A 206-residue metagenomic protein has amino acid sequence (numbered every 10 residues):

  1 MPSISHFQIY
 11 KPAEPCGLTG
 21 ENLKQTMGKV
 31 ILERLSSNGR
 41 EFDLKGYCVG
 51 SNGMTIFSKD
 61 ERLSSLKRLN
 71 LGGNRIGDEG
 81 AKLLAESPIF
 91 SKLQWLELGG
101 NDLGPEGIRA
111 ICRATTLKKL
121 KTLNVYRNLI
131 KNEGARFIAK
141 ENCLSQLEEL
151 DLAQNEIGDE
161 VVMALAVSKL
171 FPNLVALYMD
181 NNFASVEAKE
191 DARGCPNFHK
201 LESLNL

Functional and structural regions predicted by a protein language model:
P2-A85, W95, G99: LRR N-terminal entry segment and analogous cap-like coil->beta motifs
G20-Q25, Y47-T55, R75-K82, D102-R109 (+3 more regions): Short, solvent-exposed loop/turn at the beta-strand->alpha-helix junction within individual leucine-rich repeat
M27-R34, G53-M54, S58-E61, G80-A81 (+7 more regions): C-terminal helix/turn sub-motif of individual leucine-rich repeats
R34-E41, E61-R68, P88-W95, T115-T122 (+3 more regions): Leucine-rich repeat
F42-V49, L71-R75, L98-D102, L123-L129 (+5 more regions): Concave beta-strand-loop units of leucine-rich repeat
Q94-E148: Eukaryotic tandem repeat interaction scaffolds
A184-C195, H199-L206: Long, helix-rich interaction regions
